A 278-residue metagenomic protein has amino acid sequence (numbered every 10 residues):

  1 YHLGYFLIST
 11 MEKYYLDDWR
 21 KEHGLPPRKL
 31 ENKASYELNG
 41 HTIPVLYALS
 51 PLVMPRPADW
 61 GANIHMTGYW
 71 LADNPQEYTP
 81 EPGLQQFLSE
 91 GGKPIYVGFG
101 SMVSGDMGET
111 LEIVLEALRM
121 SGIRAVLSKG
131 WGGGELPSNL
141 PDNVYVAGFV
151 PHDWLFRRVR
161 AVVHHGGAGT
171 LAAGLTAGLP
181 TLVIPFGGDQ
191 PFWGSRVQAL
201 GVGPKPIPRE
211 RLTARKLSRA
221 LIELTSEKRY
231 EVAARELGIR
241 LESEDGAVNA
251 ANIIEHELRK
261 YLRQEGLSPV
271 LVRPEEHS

Functional and structural regions predicted by a protein language model:
Y1-P94, S101-I123, S138-N139, V232 (+6 more regions): Nucleotide-sugar-dependent glycosyltransferase catalytic domains
G122, K129-V150: Nucleotide-activated donor-binding/catalytic signature segment of Leloir-type glycosyltransferases, i.e., the conserved
G148-S195: A donor-sugar binding/catalytic signature common to diverse glycosyltransferases and related nucleotide-sugar
G188-A220: Change "using UDP/GDP/dTDP sugars" to "using nucleotide sugars
G203-P204, R209-E210, A220-L237, E244 (+1 more regions): Conserved donor-nucleotide binding/catalytic region of nucleotide-linked donor-dependent transferases
A214, S243-A247: Amphipathic alpha-helical segment in the mid-to-C-terminal domain of diverse UDP/GDP-sugar glycosyltransferases
